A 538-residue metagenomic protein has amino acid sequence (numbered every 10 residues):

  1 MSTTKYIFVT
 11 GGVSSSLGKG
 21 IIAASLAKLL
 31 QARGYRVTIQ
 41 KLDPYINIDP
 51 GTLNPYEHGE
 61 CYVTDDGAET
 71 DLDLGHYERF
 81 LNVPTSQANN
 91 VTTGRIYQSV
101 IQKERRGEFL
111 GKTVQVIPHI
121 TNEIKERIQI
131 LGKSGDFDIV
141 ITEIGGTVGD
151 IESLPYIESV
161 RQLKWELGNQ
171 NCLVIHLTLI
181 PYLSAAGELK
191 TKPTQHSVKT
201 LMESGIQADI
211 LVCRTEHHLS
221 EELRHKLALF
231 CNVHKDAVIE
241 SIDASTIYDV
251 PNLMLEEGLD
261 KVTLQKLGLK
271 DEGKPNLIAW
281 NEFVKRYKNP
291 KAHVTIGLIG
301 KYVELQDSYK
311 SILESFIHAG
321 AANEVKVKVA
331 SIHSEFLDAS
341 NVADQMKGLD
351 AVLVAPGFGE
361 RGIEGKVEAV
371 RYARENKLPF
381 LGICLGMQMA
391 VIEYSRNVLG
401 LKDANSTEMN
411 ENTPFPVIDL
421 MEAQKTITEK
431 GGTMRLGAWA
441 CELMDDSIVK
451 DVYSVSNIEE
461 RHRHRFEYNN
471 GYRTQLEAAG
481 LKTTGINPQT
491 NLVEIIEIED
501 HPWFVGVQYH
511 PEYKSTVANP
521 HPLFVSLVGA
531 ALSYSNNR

Functional and structural regions predicted by a protein language model:
M1-V325, E335-A351, F358-G359, K366-Y372 (+2 more regions): Flexible phosphate-sensing "switch/lid" loops adjacent to ATP/NTP-binding sites across phosphate-transfer
F8, T38-K41, I141, I175-H176 (+12 more regions): Structured core elements
L17-G20, A24-K28, A32, Q345-C441 (+3 more regions): Cysteine-nucleophile active-site neighborhood
C231, T263-K274, V398-K402, L527-R538: Short, hydrophobic alpha-helical segments
D236-D243, A330, I486-Q489: Beta-strand->loop->alpha-helix junctions that form or flank phosphate-binding loops in nucleotide-handling enzymes
K274, N323-K328, I486, N537-R538: Flexible, glycine/charged-enriched surface loops at secondary-structure junctions
R286-P290, D344, M409, K430-T433 (+2 more regions): Replace "in large, NTP-powered and nucleic-acid-processing enzymes" with "in large, NTP-powered factors and other
L436-A440, M444-R538: C-terminal and late-domain segments of enzyme folds
